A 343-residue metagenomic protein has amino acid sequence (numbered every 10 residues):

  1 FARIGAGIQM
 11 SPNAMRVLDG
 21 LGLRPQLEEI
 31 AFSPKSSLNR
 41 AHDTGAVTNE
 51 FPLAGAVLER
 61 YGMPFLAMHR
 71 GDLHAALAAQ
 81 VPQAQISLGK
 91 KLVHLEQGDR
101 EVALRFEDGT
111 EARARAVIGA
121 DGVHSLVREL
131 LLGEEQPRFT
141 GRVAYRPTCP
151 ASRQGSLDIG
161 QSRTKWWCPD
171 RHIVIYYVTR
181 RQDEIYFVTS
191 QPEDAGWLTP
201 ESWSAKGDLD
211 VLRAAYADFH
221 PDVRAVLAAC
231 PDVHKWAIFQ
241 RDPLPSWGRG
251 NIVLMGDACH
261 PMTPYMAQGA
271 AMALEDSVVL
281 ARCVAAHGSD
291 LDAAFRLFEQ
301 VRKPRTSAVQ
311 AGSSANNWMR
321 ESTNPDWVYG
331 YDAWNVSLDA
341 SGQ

Functional and structural regions predicted by a protein language model:
F1-A6: Glycine-rich FAD pyrophosphate-binding loop
S11-P150, G196-R213, Q343: Conserved N-terminal helical subregion
L27-E29, P245, M266-A267, R282-Q343: C-terminal helical "tail/cap" subdomain of flavin- and related membrane-associated enzymes
L73, D276-L280: Short active-site alpha-helical segment characteristic of glycosyltransferases and processive polysaccharide synthases
L157, P169-R171, Y177-I185, T189-M266 (+1 more regions): FAD/FMN-dependent oxidoreductases across multiple families
R163-W167: Short Gly/Pro-enriched turn/cap motifs at secondary-structure boundaries
